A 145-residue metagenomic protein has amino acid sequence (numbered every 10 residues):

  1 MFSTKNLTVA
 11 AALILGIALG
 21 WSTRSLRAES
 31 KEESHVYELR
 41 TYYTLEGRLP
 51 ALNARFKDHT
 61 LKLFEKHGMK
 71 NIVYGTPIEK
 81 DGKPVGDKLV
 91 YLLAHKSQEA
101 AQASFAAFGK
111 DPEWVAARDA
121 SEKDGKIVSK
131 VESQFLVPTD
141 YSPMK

Functional and structural regions predicted by a protein language model:
M1-A11: Bacterial N-terminal signal peptides that target proteins for export
A10-A18: Bacterial N-terminal signal peptides
W21-E29: Signal peptide processing junction and immediate N-terminal pro/mature segment of secreted/exported proteins
E29-E33, A54-I72, P84, A94-F135: An amphipathic, aromatic/His-enriched active-site/gating alpha helix that lines ligand/cofactor pockets
E32-N53, H59, L63, D140-K145: Surface-exposed interaction/gating patches
Y43, L92-A94: Short hydrophobic/aromatic beta-strand micro-patches that form the beta-sheet surface supporting nucleotide- or nucleic
K83-L89: A short, glycine/Asx- and small/polar-enriched loop/turn that sits immediately N-terminal to a beta-strand
